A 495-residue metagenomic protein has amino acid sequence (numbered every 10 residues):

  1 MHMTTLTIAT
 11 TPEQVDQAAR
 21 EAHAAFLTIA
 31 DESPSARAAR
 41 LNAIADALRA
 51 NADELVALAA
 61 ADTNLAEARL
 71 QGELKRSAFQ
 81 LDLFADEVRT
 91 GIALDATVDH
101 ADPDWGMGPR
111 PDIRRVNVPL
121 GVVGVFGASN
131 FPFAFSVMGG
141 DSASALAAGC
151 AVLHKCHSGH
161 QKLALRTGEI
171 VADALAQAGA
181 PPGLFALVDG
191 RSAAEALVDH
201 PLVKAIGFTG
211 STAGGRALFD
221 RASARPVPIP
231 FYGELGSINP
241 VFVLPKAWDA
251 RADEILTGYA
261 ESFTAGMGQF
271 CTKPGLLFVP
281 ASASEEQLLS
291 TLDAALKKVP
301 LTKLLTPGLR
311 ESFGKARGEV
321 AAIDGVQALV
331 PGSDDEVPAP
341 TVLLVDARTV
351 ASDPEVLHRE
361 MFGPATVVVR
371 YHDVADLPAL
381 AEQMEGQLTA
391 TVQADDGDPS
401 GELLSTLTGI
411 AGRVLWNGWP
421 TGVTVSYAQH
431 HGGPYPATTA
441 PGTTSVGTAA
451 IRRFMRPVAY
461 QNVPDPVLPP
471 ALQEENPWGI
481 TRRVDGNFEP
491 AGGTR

Functional and structural regions predicted by a protein language model:
M1-P111, G492-T494: N-terminal Rossmann-like NAD(P)+-binding subdomain of aldehyde/semialdehyde dehydrogenases
T5, T257, V279-L388: NAD(P)-dependent aldehyde/semialdehyde dehydrogenase
F26, A30, A45-A52, V56-A59 (+17 more regions): Structural signal for hydrophobic packing residues in well-ordered secondary-structure cores of soluble enzyme domains
A36, R40-L41, C150-L163, L184 (+7 more regions): Short loop-to-beta-strand entry elements in the cores of soluble alpha/beta enzymes
R49, A93-E261, F278, S282-E286: Rossmann-like NAD(P) dinucleotide-binding subdomain of oxidoreductase/dehydrogenase enzymes
N130, G159, S192-A193, V203 (+11 more regions): Short, glycine-/Ser/Thr-/acidic-enriched flexible segments
S333-E336, V374-L468, P490-T494: C-terminal core of ALDH-fold dehydrogenases
